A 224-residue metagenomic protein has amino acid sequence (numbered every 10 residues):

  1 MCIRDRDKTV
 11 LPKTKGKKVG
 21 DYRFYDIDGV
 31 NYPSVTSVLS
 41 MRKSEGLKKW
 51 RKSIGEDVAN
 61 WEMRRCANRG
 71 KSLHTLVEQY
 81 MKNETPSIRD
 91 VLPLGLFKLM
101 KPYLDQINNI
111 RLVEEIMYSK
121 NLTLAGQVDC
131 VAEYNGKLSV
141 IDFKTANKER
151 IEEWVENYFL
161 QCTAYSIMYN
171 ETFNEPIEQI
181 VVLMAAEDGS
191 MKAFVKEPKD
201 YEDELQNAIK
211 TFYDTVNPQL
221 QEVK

Functional and structural regions predicted by a protein language model:
M1-I3: Short, small-residue-biased leader/transition segments that mark boundaries at the very start of proteins
D28-G29, R65-N68, E153-N157: Short alpha-helix boundary/capping segments
G29-S34, V38: An acidic, glycine-rich, mixed-charge low-complexity segment common to nucleic-acid enzymes
K52-E56: Glycine-centered helix-coil hinge/cap
D57-M117: A non-catalytic, helix-rich entry segment at domain boundaries
E115-P218: Mg2+/Mn2+-dependent nuclease catalytic core
L220-K224: C-terminal accessory segment of soluble enzyme catalytic cores
